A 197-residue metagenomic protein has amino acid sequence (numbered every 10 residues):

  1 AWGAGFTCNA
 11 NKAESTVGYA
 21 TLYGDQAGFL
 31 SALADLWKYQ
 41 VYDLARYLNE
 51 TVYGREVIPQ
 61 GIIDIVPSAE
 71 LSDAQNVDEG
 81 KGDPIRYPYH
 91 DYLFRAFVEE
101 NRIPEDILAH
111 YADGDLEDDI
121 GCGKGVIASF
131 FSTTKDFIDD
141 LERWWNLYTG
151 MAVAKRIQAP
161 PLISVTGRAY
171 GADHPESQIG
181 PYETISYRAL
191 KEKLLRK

Functional and structural regions predicted by a protein language model:
A1-K197: ATP/NTP-dependent adenylation/nucleotidyl-transfer catalytic domains that generate, transfer, or process NMP-activated
